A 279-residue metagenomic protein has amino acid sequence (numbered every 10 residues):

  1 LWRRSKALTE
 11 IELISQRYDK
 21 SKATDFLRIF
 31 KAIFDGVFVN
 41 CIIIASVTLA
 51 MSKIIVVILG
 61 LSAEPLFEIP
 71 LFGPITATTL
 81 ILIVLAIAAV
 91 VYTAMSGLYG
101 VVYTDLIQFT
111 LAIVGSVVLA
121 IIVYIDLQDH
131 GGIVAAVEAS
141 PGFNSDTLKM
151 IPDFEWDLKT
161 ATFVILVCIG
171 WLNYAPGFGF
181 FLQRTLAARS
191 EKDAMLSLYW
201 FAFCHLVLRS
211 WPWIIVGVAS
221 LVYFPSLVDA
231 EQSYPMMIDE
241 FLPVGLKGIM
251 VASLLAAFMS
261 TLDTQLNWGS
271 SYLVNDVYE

Functional and structural regions predicted by a protein language model:
L1-T93, L166-Y174, Q183, H205 (+1 more regions): Helix-loop-helix module between adjacent transmembrane segments
E10, V47, M51, F178 (+3 more regions): Hydrophobic (often cysteine-bearing) scaffold residues that line and stabilize catalytic clefts of nucleotide/cofactor
E12-D19, A32, G100, Q183-A187 (+3 more regions): Short amphipathic alpha-helical coupling elements at transmembrane boundaries
S15, S62-T78, T110-G248: Loop-to-helix junctions at membrane interfaces in multi-pass transport proteins
G36, A86-V90, Q108-A112, S116-L119 (+3 more regions): Residue-level recognition of pore/gate-forming positions within transmembrane alpha-helices of multi-pass
A94-M95, Y103, A188, F258: Helix-loop interface residues and adjacent transmembrane-helix termini in multi-pass membrane transporters, primarily
Y103, T261-G269: Short, non-helical or kinked segments that cap or interrupt transmembrane helices
